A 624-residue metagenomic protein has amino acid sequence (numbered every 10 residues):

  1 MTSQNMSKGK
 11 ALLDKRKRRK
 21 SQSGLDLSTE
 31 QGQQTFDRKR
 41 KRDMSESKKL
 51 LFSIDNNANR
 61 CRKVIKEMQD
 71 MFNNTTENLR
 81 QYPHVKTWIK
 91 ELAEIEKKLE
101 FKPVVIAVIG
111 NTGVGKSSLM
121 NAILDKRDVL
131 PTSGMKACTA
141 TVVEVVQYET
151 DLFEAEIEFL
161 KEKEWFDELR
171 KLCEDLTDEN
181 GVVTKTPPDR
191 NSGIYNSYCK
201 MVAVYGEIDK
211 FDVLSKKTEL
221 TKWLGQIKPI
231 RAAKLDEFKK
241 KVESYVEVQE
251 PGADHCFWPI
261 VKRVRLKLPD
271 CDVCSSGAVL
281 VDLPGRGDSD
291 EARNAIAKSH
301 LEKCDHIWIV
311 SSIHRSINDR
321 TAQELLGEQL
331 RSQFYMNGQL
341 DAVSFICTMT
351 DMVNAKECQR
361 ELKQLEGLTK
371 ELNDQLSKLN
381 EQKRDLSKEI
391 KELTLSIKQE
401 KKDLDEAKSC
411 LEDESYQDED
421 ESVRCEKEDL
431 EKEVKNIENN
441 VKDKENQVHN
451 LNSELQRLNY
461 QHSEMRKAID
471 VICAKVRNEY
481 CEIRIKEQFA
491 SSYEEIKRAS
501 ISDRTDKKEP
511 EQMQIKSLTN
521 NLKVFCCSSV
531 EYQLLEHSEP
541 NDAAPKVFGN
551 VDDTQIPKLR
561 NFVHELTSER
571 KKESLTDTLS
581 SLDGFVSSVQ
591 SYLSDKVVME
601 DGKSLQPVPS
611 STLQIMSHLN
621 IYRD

Functional and structural regions predicted by a protein language model:
M1-T35, Q417-E421, K427-E428: Polybasic, low-complexity terminal segments and linkers that are predominantly intrinsically disordered and enriched
Q4-M6, R62, K66-N73, E77 (+1 more regions): Globular "head" domains of long coiled-coil molecular machines
S21-H84: Charged, amphipathic alpha-helical linker segments immediately N-terminal to NTP-binding catalytic cores
S23, G181, G602-K603: Intrinsic-disorder/low-complexity loop/linker signature
Y592-R623: Acidic, Ser/Thr-rich low-complexity intrinsically disordered segments
